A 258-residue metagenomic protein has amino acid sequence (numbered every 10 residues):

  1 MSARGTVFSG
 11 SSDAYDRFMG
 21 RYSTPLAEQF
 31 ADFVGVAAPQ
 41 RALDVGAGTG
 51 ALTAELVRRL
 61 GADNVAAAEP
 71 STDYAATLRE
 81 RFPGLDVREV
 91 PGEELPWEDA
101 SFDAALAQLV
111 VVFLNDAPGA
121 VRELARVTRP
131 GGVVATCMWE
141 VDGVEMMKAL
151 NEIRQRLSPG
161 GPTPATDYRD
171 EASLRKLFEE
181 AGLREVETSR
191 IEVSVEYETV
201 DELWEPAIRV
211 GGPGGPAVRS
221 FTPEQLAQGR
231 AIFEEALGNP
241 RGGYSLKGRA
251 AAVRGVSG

Functional and structural regions predicted by a protein language model:
M1-Q40, A51-E55, R59, T72-T77 (+1 more regions): Conserved class I S-adenosyl-L-methionine
S2-F8, Y22, T49-A51, T166-G258: Conserved Class I S-adenosyl-L-methionine
F8-S9, Y15, W97, F102 (+1 more regions): Conserved hydrophobic/aromatic "anchor" residues that stabilize well-ordered secondary structure elements
M19, S23-A27, T49, S71-Y74 (+5 more regions): Conserved donor sugar-nucleotide recognition element shared by glycan-biosynthetic enzymes
R41-L95, A104, G119: Class I SAM-dependent methyltransferase SAM/SAH-binding core
D103-A117, E140: A short SAM/SAH-binding and catalytic strip from SAM-dependent methyltransferases
P118-V133: A short glycine-rich, Lys/Arg-flanked "PGG" loop and its adjoining helix->strand segment in the class I
V133-G160: Conserved class I S-adenosyl-L-methionine
